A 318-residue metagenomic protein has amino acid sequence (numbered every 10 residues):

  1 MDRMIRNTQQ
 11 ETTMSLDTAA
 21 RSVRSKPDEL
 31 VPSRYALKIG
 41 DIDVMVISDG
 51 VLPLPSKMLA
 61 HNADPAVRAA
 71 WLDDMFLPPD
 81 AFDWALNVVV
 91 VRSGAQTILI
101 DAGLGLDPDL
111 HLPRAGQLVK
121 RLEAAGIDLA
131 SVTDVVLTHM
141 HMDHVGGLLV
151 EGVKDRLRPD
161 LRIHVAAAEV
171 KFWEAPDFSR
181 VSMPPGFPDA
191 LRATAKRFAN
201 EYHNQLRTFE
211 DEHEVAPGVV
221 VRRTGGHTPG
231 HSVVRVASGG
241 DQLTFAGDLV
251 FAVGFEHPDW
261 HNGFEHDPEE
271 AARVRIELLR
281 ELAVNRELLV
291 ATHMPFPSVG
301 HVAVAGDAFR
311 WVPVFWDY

Functional and structural regions predicted by a protein language model:
M1-T13: Short, Lys/Arg-enriched N-terminal segments with co-localized hydrophobic residues within the first ~10-30 amino acids
L16-K26: Short, Gly/Pro- and small/polar-rich lid/capping loops
L30-A124, V233-G247: Conserved beta-strand hairpin/beta-sheet module of binuclear metal-dependent hydrolase folds, prominently
D49-G50, A102-G105, M140, A168-E169 (+4 more regions): Active-site metal-binding loops of divalent metal-dependent hydrolases
L110-L112, Q117, V145-D155, G300-V302: Metal-dependent catalytic neighborhoods of phosphoester/phosphodiester hydrolases
P113-I127, S131, L157-R223, R273-R286: Metallo-beta-lactamase
G116, G239-Y318: Cap/insert and terminal regions of metallo-dependent hydrolase folds
V132-D143: Metallo-beta-lactamase
